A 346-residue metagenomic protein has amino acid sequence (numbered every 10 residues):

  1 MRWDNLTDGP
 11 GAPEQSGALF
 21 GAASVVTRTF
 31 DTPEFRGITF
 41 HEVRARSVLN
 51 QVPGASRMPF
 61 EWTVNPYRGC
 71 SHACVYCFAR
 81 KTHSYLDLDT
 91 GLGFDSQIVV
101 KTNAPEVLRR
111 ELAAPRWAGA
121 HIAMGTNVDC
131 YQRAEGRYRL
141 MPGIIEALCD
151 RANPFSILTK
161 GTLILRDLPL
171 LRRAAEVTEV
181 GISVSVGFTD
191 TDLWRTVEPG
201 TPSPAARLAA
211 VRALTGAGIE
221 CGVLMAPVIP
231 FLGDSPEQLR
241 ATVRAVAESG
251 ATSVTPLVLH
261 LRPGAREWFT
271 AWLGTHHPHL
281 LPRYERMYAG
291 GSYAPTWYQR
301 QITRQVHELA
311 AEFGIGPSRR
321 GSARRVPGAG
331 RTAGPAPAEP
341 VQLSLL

Functional and structural regions predicted by a protein language model:
M1-R44, N50-V52, F231-L346: Auxiliary Fe-S-binding modules of radical SAM enzymes
D31-R68, V75-S183, G187-R195, P204-A213: Conserved Radical SAM active-site core
T126, T159, M225-P227, S292: Short glycine-centered, acidic/aromatic-flanked micro-motifs in structured strand/loop junctions that mark active-site
A152-N153, I219, A251: A structural motif
S156-L158, G222-L224, T255, R319: A structural signal for short, well-ordered beta-strand segments and their strand-loop junctions that often border
T189-L193, E198-G200, A213-S235, P256-L261: Conserved strand-turn element in the central/C-terminal portion of the radical SAM core barrel that lines
L208-G216, Y298-R300, R304: Alpha-helix-loop-beta-strand connector modules within alpha/beta enzyme cores
